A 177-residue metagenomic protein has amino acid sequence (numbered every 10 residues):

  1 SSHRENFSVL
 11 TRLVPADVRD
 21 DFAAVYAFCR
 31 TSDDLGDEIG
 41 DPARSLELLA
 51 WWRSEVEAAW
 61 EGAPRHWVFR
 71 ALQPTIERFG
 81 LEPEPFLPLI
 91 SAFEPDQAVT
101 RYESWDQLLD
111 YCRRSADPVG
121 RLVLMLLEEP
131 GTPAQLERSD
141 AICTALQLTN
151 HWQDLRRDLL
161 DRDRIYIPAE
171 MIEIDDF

Functional and structural regions predicted by a protein language model:
S1-F177: Acidic catalytic motifs of isoprenoid enzymes
